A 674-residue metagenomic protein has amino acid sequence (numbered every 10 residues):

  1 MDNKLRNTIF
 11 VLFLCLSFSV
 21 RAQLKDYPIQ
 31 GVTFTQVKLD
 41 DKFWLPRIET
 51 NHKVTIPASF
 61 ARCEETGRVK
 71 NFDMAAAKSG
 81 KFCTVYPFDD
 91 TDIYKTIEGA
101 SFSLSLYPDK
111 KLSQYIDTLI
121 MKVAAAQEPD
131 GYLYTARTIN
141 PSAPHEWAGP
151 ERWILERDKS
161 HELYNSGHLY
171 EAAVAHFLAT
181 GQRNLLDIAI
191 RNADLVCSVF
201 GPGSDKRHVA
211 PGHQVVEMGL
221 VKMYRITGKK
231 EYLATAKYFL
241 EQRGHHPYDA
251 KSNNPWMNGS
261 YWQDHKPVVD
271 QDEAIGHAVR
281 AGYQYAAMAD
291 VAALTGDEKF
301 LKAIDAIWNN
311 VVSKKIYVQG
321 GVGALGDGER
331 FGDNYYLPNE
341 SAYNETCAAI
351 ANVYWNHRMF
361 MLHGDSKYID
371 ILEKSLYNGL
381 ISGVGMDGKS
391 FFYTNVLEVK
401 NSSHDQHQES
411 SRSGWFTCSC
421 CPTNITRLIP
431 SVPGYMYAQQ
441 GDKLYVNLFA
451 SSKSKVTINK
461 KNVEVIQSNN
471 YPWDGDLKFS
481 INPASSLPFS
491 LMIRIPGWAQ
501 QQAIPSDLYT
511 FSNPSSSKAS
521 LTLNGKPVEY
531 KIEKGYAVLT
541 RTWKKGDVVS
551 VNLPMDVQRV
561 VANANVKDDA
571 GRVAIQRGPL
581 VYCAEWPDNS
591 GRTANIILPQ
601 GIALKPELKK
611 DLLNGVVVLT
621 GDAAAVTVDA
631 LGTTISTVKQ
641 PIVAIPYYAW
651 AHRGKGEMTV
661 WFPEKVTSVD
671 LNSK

Functional and structural regions predicted by a protein language model:
M1-L24: Bacterial Sec-dependent N-terminal signal peptides
Q23-K110, Q114, P144-A179, Q214-E231 (+3 more regions): Aromatic (Trp/Tyr) and acidic
R47-S79, I116-Y132, D187-S204, T235-K251 (+2 more regions): Long, well-ordered core segments of solenoidal/helical folds
I139-S160, Y170, L186-P211: Asp-box/WD-like beta-propeller blade repeats and closely related beta-sheet repeat scaffolds
F200, G212-N253, Q271: Solenoidal tandem-repeat scaffolds enriched in leucines and small polar residues
A236, I304, D370-N378, G383-S480 (+6 more regions): C-terminal beta-rich recognition modules with glycine/proline-rich loops and embedded aromatic residues
M257-Y261, K315-N334: Flexible glycine/proline-rich, aromatic-decorated loop/lid segments
